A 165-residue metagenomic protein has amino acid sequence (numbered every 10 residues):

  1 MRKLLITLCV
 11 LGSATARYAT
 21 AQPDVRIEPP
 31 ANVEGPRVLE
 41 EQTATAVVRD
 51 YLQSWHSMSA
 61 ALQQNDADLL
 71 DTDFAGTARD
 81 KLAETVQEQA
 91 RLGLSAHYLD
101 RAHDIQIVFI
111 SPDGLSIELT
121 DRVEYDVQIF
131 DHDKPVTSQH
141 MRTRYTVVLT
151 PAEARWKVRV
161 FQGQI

Functional and structural regions predicted by a protein language model:
M1-V33: Amphipathic, hydrophobic N-terminal targeting peptides for secretion and organelle import
A19, G114-I165: Exposed beta-sheet edge and beta->alpha loop/turn motif
T20-G76, E88: Short, low-complexity N-terminal intrinsically disordered segments enriched in polar/charged residues
N32, V47, Y98-A102, V158: A broad structural signal for short, well-ordered beta-strand segments within beta-sheet-rich domains
V38, Q42, A67-P112: Short solvent-exposed beta->alpha transition segments
Q53, D100, H140-R142: Short solvent-exposed loop/turn micro-motifs enriched in small/polar/acidic residues
W55, A78, Y125-V127: Residue-level detector of secondary-structure transition/capping positions
